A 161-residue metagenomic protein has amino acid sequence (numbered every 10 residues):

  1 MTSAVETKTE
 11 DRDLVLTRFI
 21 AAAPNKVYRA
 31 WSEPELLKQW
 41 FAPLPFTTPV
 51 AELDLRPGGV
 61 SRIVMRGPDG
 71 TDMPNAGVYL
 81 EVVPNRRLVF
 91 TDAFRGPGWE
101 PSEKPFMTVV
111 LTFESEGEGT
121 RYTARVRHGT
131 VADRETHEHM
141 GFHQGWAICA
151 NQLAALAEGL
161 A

Functional and structural regions predicted by a protein language model:
M1-T47: Hydrophobic ligand-binding cavity/cleft-lining segments
V15, K26-Y28, R62, R87-V89 (+1 more regions): General beta-strand recognition
W31, F41, D92, A150 (+1 more regions): Short, flexible helix/strand-to-coil boundary loops that buttress conserved ligand/catalytic motifs in alpha/beta
K38, A42-P43, P49-P57, R62 (+1 more regions): Hydrophobic-ligand binding "helix-grip"
V50, L156-A161: Short, highly charged C-terminal tails/helix-capping segments
G98-Q144: Beta-strand/loop substructures that line and gate deep hydrophobic ligand-binding cavities in soluble
